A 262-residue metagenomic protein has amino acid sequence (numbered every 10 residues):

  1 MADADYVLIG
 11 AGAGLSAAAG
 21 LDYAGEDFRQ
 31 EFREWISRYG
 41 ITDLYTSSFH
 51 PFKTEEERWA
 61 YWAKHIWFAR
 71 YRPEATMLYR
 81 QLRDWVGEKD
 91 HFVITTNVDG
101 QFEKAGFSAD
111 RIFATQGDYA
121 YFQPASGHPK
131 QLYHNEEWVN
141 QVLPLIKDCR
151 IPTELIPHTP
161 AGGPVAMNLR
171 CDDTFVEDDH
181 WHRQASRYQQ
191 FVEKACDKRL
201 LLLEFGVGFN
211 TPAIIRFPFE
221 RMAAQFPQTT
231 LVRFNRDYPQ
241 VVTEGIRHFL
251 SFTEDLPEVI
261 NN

Functional and structural regions predicted by a protein language model:
M1-N262: Conserved catalytic alpha/beta core of Sir2/sirtuin-type deacylases, generalized to analogous enzyme cores that bind
